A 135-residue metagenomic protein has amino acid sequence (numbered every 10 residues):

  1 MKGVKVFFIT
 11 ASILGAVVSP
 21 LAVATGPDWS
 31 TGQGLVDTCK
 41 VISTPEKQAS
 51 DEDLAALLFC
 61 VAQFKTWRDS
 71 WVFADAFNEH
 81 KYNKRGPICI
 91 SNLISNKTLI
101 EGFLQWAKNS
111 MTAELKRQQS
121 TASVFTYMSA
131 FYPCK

Functional and structural regions predicted by a protein language model:
M1-I9: Bacterial N-terminal signal peptides that target proteins for export
A11-L14: Repetitive helical segments and hydrophobic/amphipathic motifs
V17-L21: N-terminal signal peptide c-region/cleavage motif recognized by signal peptidases
S30-E101: Short N-proximal segments of mature Sec-exported proteins
T66-F73, N109, A130-C134: Amphipathic alpha-helical interaction surfaces
L99-L104, N109, S120-V124: Helix-rich interaction surfaces within compact, conserved domain-sized segments that mediate assembly or partner
E114-K135: C-terminal partner/receptor-binding element of secreted or periplasmic proteins
